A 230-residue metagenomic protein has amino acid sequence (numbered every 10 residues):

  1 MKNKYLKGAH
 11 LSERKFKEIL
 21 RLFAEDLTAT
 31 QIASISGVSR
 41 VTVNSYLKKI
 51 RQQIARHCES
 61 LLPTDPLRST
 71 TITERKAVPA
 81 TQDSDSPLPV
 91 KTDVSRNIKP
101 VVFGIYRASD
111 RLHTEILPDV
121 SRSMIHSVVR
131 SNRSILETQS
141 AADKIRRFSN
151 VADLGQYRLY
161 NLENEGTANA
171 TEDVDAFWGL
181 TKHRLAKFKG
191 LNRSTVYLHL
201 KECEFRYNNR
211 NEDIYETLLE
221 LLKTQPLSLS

Functional and structural regions predicted by a protein language model:
M1-S230: Residue-level recognition of single "structural anchor" positions that define or cap local secondary structure
